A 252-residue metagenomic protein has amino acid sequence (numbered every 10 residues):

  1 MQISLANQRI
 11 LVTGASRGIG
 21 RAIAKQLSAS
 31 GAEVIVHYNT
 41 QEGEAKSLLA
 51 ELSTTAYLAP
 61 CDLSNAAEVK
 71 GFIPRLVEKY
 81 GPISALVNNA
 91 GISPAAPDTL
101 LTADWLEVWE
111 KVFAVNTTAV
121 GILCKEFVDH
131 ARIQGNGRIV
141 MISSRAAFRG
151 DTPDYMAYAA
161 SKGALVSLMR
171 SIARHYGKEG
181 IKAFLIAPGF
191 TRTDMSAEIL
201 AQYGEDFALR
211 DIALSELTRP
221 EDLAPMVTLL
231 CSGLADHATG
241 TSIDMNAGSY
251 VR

Functional and structural regions predicted by a protein language model:
S4, S93, D98, L214 (+2 more regions): Short C-terminal tail/terminal secondary-structure segment of NAD(P)H-dependent dehydrogenase/reductase domains
S16-R17: Conserved glycine-rich cofactor-binding loop
K70, S93-E110, P153-A157, A197-A201: Conserved mid-core segment of classical short-chain dehydrogenase/reductases
T102-G121, V140, L165, L214: Catalytic Tyr-X3-Lys loop
C124, S161, M169: Active-site helix of classical SDR
D129, R174-H175, D236: Alpha-helical segment proximal to the catalytic Tyr-Lys
N136, G177-K182, A238-G240: Short, small/polar-rich loop/turn modules that mediate ligand/substrate recognition or access, typified
S144: Residue(s) in the substrate-gating loop at a strand-loop-helix junction that position the organic substrate next
